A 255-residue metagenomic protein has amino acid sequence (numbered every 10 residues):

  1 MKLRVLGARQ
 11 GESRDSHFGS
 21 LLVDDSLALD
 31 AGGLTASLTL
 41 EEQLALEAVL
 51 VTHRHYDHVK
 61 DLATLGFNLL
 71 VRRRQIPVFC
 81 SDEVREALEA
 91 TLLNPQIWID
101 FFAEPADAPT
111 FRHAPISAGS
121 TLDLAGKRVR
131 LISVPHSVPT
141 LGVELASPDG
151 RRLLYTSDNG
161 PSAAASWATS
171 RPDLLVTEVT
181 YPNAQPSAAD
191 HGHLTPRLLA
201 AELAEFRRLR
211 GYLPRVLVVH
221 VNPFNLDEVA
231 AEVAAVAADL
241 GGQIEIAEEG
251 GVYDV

Functional and structural regions predicted by a protein language model:
M1-E42, L141-S157: Conserved beta-strand hairpin/beta-sheet module of binuclear metal-dependent hydrolase folds, prominently
L3, L21, L29, H53 (+7 more regions): Divalent metal-coordination and catalytic microenvironments
L29-G32, E47-D57, F79-S81, L154-N159 (+3 more regions): Active-site neighborhood of phospho(di)ester-bond hydrolases with catalytic His/Asp-centered motifs
T35-C80, D173: Active-site metal-binding motif and surrounding structural segment of the metallo-beta-lactamase
L38-Q43, T64, L122-A125, A165-A168 (+1 more regions): Short amphipathic alpha-helix with an adjacent loop that forms part of the alpha/beta core around
Q75, F79-F111: Acidic/polar short surface loop at catalytic or gating sites that assists cofactor/ion binding and chemistry
H113-R171: Catalytic core of the metallo-beta-lactamase
G160-G251: Cap/insert and terminal regions of metallo-dependent hydrolase folds
